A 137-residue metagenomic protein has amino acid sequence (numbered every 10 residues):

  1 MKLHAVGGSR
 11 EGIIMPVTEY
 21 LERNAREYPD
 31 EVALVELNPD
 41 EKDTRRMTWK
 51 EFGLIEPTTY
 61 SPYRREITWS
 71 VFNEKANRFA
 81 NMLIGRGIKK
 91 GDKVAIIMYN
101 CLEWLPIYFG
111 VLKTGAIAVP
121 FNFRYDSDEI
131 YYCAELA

Functional and structural regions predicted by a protein language model:
M1-G7: Short, contiguous pre-domain boundary segments
I13, A33-C101, L105-F109, D126-Y131: Conserved AMP-binding/adenylate-forming core of the ANL superfamily
G115: Structured binding elements
F121-N122: Short beta->alpha connector loops at strand-helix junctions that form conserved, small/polar/Pro-enriched
E135-A137: Active-site charged/polar residues at nucleotide-handling catalytic sites that mediate phosphoryl, nucleotidyl
